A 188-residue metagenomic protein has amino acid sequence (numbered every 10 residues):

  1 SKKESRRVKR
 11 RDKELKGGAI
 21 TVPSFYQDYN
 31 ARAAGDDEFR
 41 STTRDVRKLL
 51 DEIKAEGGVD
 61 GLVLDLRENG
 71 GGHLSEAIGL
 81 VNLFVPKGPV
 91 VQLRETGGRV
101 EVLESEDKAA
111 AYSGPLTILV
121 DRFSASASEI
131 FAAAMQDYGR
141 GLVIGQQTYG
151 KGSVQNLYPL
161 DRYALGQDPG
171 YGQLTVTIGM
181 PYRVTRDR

Functional and structural regions predicted by a protein language model:
S1-G166, M180: Cleft-lining beta-strand/loop regions that shape enzyme active-site pockets
D168-G172, V176: C-terminal "exit" segments of structured domains
R183-R188: Conserved functional hotspot residues or short segments at active or partner-binding sites across diverse domains
